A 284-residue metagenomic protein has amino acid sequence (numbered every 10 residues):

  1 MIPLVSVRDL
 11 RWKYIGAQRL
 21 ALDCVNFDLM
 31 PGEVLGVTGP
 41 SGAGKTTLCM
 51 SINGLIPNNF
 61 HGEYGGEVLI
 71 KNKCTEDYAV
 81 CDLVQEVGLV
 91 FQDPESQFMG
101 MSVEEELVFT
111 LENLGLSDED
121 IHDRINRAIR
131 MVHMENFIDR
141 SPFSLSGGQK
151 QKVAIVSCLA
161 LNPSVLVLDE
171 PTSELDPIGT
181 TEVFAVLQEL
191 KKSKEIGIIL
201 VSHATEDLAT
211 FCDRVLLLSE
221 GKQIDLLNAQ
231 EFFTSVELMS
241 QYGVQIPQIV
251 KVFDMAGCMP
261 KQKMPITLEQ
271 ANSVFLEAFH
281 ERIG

Functional and structural regions predicted by a protein language model:
T38-P40: The feature captures the beta-strand-to-loop junction immediately N-terminal to the Walker
E119-F137: Conserved ABC ATPase "signature" region
S141-L145, Q149: Conserved ABC ATPase signature
N162: Conserved catalytic motifs of ABC-family nucleotide-binding domains
L166-D169: Catalytic Walker B motif of ABC-type/P-loop ATPase nucleotide-binding domains
S202-H203: H-loop/switch region of ABC-family ATPase nucleotide-binding domains
